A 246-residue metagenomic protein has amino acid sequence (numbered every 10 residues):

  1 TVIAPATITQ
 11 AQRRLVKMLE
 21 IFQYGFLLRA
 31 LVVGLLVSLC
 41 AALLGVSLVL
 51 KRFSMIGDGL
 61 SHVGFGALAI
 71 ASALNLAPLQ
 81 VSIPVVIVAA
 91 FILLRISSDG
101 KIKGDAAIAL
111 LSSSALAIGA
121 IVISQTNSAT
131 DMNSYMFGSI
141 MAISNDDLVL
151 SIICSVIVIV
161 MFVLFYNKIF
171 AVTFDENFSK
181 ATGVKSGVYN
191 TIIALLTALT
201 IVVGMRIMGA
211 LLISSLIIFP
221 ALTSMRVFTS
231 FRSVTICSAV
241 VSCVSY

Functional and structural regions predicted by a protein language model:
V2-L39: Membrane-interfacial amphipathic/re-entrant helices at transmembrane-helix boundaries
M18-G25, L39-L50, A67-A77, K168-F178 (+2 more regions): Short juxtamembrane and helix-loop transition motifs at transmembrane-helix boundaries in membrane proteins
Y24-R29, I108-N167: Transmembrane helix-bundle core of multi-pass membrane transporters and related energy-transducing complexes
L27-S38, L76-V86, I152, V202-L216: Structural signature of hydrophobic alpha-helical transmembrane segments
L31-L36, L79-P84, A109-L110, L148-I153 (+2 more regions): Hydrophobic alpha-helical transmembrane segments
V46-S128, S224-C237: Short loop segments and helix-boundary regions at transmembrane helix junctions of multi-pass inner-membrane proteins
L148-I217: Helix-loop-helix "hairpin" substructures at the membrane interface of multi-pass membrane proteins
I213-Y246: Transmembrane alpha-helical segments in multi-pass inner-membrane proteins
